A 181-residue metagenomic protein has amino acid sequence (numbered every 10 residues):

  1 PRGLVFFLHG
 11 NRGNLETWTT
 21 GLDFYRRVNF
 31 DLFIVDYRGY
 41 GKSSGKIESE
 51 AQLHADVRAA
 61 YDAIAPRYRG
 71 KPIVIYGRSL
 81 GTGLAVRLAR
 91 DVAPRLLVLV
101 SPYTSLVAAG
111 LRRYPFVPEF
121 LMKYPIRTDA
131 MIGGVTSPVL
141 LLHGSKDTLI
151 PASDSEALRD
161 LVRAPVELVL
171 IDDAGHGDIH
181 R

Functional and structural regions predicted by a protein language model:
P1-A63, R67, K71, A89: Membrane-embedded segments
H9-N11, V74, F116-M122: Short, flexible loop segments at the rims of nucleotide/cofactor-binding pockets, characterized by
G21, T128, S137, P151-D160: Short alpha-helix in the alpha/beta-hydrolase fold that links the catalytic acid
D36, V98-S101, I171: Alpha/beta-hydrolase-fold catalytic nucleophile elbow
A63-Y114: Primarily recognizes the serine-hydrolase "nucleophile elbow" in alpha/beta-hydrolase and SGNH/GDSL folds
V117-M131, T136-S137: Active-site nucleophile elbow and catalytic-triad environment of alpha/beta-hydrolase enzymes
G134-T136, L141-H143, D147: Short beta-strand/loop motif that positions the catalytic acidic residue of the alpha/beta-hydrolase fold
A174-R181: Catalytic histidine-centered segment of alpha/beta-hydrolase-like enzymes
